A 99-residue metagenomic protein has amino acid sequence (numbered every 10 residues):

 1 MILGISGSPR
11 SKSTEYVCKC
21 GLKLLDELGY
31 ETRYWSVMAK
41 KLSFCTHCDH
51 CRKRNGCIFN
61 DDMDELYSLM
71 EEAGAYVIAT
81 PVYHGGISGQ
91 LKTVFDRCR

Functional and structural regions predicted by a protein language model:
M1-Y30: N-terminal beta1-alpha1 ligand-phosphate binding loop
V17-C20, C48-H50, L91-V94: Short, glycine/charged-enriched secondary-structure capping and boundary segments
Y30-K41: A short beta-strand-loop structural module common to alpha/beta enzyme folds
K40-M70: Cysteine-cluster motifs in flexible loop/terminal segments that predominantly coordinate metals
I58-R99: Helix-loop-strand module that forms the ligand-binding subsite of alpha/beta enzymes
